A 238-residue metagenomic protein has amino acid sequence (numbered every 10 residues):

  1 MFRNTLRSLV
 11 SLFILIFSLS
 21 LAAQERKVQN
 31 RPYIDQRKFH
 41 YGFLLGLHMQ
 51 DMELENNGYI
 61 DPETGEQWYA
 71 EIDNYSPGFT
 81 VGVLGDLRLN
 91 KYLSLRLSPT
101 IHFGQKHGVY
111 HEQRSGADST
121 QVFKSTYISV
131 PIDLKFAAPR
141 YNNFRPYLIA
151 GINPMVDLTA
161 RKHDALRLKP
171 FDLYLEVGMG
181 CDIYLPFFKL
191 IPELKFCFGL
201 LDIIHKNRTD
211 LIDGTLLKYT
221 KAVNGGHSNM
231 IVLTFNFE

Functional and structural regions predicted by a protein language model:
M1-V28, F235-E238: Bacterial Sec-dependent N-terminal signal peptides
A23-P77, N236-E238: Short glycine/proline- and aromatic-enriched beta-strand/turn motifs that initiate or cap beta-hairpins
V28, P170, P186-E238: Predominantly the C-terminal beta-signal and adjacent terminal strand-loop region of outer-membrane beta-barrel
R37-F39, Y75-F79, K124-V130, F144 (+2 more regions): Residues that define the transmembrane beta-barrel architecture of outer-membrane proteins
F43-L47, F79-L87, P99-I101, V130-A138 (+5 more regions): Residues on the lipid-exposed face of transmembrane beta-strands in outer-membrane beta-barrel proteins
H48-M52, H102-K106, N153-T159, C197-I203: Structural signature of outer-membrane beta-barrel domains
D51, L93-L95, N142, F187-L190: Repeated loop/turn-to-beta-strand initiation elements of outer-membrane beta-barrel proteins
E55-I72, G104-S125, L158-L168, I204-V223: Flexible, solvent-exposed loop segments that connect beta-strands
